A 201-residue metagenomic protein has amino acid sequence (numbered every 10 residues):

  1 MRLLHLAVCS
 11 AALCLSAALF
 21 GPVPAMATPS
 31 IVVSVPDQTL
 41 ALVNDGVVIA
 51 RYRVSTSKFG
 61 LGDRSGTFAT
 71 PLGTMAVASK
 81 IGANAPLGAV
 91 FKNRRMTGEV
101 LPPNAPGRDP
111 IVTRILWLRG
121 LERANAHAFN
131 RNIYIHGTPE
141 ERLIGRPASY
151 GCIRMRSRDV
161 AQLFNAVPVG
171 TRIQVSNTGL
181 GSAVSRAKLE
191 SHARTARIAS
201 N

Functional and structural regions predicted by a protein language model:
M1-L4: Positively charged n-region of N-terminal signal peptides that target proteins for export
A7-A18: Bacterial N-terminal signal peptides
A25-G60: A structural motif detector for short, solvent-exposed N-terminal "entry" segments of globular domains
S30, R51-R53, T74, N132 (+1 more regions): Well-ordered beta-strand positions in beta-sheet-rich domains
V35, N44, T56, A78-S79 (+3 more regions): Pocket-edge structural micro-motifs
D37-T39, T74, I115: Structural motif
I49, R53-A85: Electropositive
R64-L72, A85-N201: Exported/periplasmic cell-wall-interacting domains
